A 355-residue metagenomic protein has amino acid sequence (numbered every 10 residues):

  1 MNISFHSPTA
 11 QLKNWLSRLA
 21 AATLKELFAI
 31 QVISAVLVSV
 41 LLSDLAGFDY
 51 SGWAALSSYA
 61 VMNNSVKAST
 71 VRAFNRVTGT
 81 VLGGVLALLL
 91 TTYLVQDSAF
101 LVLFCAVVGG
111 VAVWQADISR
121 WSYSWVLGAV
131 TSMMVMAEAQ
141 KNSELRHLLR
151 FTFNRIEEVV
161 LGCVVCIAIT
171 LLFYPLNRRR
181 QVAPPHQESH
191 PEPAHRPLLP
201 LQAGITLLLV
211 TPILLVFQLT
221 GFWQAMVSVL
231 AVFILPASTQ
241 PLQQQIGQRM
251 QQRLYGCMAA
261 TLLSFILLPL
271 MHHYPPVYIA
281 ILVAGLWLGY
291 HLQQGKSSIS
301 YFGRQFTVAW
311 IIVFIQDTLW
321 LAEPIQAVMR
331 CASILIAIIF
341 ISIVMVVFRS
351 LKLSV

Functional and structural regions predicted by a protein language model:
M1-V355: Alpha-helical transmembrane segments and their membrane-interface boundaries that form or gate the permeation pathway
